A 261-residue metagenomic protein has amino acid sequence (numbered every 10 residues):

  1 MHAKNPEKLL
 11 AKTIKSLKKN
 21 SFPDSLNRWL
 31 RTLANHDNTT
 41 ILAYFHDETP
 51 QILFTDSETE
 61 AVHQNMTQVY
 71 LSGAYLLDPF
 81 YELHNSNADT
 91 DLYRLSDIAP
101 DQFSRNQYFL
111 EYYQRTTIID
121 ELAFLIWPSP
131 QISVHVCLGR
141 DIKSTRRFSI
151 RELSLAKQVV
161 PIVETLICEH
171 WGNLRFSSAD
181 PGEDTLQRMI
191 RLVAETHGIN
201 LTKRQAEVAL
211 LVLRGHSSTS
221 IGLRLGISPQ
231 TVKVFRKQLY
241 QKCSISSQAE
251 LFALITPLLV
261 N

Functional and structural regions predicted by a protein language model:
N5-L17, S21-I132, L138-D141, I150 (+2 more regions): Regulatory input/activation interfaces that engage signals or partners
F148, N200-L201, V232: Residue-level marker of regulatory loop/turn positions in helix-turn-helix DNA-binding domains and in histidine
F176-R204: Regulatory hinge/linker segments at domain boundaries that couple sensory/effector modules to output domains
A206-L210, E250: Pre-recognition alpha-helix immediately N-terminal to the DNA-recognition helix within helix-turn-helix or winged-helix
V212-H216, I255: Short helix-to-turn junction characteristic of helix-turn-helix DNA-binding domains, especially the helix
G215-E250: Recognition helix of helix-turn-helix DNA-binding domains
L225, L259-N261: Alpha-helical protein-protein interaction scaffolds
Q248-L259: Short, basic, alpha-helical segments at the C-terminal edge of helix-turn-helix-like DNA-binding modules
